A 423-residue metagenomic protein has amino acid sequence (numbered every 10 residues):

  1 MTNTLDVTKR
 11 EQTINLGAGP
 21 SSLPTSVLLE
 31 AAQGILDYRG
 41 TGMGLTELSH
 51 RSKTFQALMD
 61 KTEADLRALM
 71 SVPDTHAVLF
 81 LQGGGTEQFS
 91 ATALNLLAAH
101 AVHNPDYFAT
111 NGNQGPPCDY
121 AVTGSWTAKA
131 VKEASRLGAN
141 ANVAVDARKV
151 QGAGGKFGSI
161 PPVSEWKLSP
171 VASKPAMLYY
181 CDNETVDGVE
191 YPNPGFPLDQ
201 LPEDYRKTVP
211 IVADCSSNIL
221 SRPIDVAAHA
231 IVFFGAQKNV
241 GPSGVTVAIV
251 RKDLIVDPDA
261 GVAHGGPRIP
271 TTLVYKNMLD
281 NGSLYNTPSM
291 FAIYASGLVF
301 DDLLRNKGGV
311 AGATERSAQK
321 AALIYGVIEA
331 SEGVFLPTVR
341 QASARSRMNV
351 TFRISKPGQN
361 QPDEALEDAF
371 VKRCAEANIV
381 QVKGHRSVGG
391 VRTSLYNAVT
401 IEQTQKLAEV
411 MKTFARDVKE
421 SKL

Functional and structural regions predicted by a protein language model:
M1-S49: N-terminal "arm"/small-domain region of PLP-dependent enzymes with the aminotransferase-like
T13, H385-L423: PLP-dependent enzyme catalytic core of the Aspartate aminotransferase-like
T25, A236-Y325, Q341: Active-site C-terminal subdomain of aminotransferase-like
G40-A91, N95, E133: Conserved N-terminal alpha-helix of the aminotransferase class I/II PLP-enzyme fold
T86-L178: PLP-dependent aminotransferase-like
A134, R148-I219: Active-site phosphate-binding strand-loop segment of PLP-dependent enzymes
V212, V226-Q237, T246: Conserved active-site segment immediately N-terminal to the catalytic lysine that forms the internal aldimine
L336-R373: Conserved PLP-binding catalytic core of the aspartate aminotransferase-like
